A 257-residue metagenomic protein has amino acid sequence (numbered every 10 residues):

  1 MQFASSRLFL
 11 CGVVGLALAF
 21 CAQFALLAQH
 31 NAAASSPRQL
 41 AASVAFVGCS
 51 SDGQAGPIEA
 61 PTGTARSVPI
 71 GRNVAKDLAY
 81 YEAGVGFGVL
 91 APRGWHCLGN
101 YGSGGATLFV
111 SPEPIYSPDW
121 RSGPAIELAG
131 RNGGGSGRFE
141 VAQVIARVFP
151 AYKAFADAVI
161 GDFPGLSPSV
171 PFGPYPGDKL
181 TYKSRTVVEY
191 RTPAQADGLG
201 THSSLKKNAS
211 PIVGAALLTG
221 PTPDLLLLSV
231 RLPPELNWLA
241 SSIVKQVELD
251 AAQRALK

Functional and structural regions predicted by a protein language model:
Q2-V14: Bacterial N-terminal signal peptides that target proteins for export
R7-F9, A19, V47: Secreted/extracellular small peptides and ectodomain modules produced from precursors
C11-A25: Bacterial N-terminal signal peptides
N31, S36-P61, N100-K257: Conserved polar/disulfide-associated segments of primarily extracytoplasmic proteins
P61-E82: Short, compositionally biased strand/turn segments that nucleate or flank brief secondary-structure elements
A79, V89, L108: A broad, low-specificity signal marking well-ordered, structured residues that form hydrophobic/aromatic
G84-N100: Proline-anchored loop/turn motifs at beta-strand termini and strand-loop-strand connectors
